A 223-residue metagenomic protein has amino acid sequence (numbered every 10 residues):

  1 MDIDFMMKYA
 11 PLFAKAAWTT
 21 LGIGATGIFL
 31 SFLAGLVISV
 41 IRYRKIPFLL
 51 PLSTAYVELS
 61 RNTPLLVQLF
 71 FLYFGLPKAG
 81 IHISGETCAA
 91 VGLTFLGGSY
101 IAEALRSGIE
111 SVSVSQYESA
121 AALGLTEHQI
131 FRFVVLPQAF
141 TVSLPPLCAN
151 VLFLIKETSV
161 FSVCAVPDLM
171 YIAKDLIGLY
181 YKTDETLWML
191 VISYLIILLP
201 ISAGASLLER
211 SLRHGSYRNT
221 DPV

Functional and structural regions predicted by a protein language model:
M1-V223: Transmembrane alpha-helices and adjacent helix-loop boundaries
